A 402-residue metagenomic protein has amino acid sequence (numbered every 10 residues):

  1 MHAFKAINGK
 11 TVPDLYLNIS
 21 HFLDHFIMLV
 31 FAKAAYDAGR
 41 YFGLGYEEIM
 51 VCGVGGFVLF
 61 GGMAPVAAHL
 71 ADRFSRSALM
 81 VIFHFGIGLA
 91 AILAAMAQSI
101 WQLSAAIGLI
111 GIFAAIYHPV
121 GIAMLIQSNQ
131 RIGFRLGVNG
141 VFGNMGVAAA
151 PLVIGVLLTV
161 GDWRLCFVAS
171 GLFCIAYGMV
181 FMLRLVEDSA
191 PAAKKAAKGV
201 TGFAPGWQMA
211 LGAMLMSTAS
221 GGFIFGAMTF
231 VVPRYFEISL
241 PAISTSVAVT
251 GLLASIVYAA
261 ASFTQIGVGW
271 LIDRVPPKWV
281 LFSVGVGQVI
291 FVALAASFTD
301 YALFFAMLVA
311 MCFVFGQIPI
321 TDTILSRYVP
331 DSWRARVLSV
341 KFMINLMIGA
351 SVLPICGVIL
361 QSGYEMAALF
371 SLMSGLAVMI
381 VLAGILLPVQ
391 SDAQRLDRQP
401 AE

Functional and structural regions predicted by a protein language model:
L29, F57-P65, V147-A148, Y258-I266 (+1 more regions): Residue-level signature of mid-helix packing/kink "hotspots" within the transmembrane helices of 12-pass Major
F31-A32, A210-S262: Extracytoplasmic gate region of multi-pass secondary transporters
G62-Q98, I272-V275: Conserved MFS/SLC helix-loop-helix module at the cytosolic interface between two early adjacent transmembrane helices
A106-G143: Cytoplasmic helix-loop-helix junction between adjacent transmembrane helices in 12-TM secondary transporters
N139-V186: Helix-loop-helix hairpin linking two adjacent transmembrane segments in secondary transporters
L165-M182, A368-L386: Symmetry-related core transmembrane helices of the 12-TM Major Facilitator Superfamily/SLC fold
V275-T321: C-terminal transmembrane helical hairpin of 12-TM major facilitator-type secondary transporters
Y328, S332-Y364: A late C-terminal transmembrane helix in Major Facilitator Superfamily
